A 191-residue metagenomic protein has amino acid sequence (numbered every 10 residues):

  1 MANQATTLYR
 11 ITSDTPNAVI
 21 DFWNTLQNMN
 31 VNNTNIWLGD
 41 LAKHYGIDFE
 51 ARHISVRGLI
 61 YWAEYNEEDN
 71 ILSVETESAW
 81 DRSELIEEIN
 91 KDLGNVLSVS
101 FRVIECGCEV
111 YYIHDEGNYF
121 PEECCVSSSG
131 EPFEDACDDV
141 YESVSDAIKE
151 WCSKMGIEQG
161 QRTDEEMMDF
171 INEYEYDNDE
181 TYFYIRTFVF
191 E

Functional and structural regions predicted by a protein language model:
M1-N33, T187-E191: Short, extreme N-terminal segment that most often corresponds to the first beta-strand
N32, G39-K43: Pyridoxal 5′-phosphate
N35-L38, V56: Generic N-terminal initiation segments characterized by hydrophobic and/or small/turn-forming residues
H44-E191: Charged interaction segments
